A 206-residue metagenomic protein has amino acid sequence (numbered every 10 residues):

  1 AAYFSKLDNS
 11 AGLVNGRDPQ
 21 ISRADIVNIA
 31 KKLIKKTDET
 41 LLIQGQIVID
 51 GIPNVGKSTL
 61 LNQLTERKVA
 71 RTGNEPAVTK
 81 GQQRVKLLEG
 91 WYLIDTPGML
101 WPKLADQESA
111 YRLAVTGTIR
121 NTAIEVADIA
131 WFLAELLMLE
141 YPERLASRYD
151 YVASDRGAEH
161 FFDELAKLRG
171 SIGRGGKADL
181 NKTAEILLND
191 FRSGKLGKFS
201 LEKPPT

Functional and structural regions predicted by a protein language model:
A1-G51, V69, G170-S171: Canonical P-loop GTPase G-domain recognition
Y3, E66, S109-L113: Glycine-rich, phosphate-binding/catalytic loops in enzymes
N9-P19, G73-T206: Helix-rich effector regions associated with P-loop NTPase G domains
D25, I29, T59, F132 (+1 more regions): Alpha-helical scaffold segments in soluble metabolic enzymes
T37-L41, N62, K68-N74, E140-L145: Short, structured loop/turn "capping" segments at alpha-beta junctions
I47-E66, T96: Glycine-rich phosphate-binding P-loop
